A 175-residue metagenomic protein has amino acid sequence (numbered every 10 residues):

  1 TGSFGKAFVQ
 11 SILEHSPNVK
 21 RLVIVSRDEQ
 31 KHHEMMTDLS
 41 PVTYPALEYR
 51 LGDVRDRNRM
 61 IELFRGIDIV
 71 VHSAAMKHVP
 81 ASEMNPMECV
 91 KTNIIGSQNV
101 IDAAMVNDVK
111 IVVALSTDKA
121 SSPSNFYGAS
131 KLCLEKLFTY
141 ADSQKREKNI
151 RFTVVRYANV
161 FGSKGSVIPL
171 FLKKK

Functional and structural regions predicted by a protein language model:
T1-S16: N-terminal Rossmann NAD(P)H-binding glycine-rich loop of SDR-like oxidoreductase domains
L13-E34: Conserved glycine-rich Rossmann-like NAD(P)H-binding loop of the short-chain dehydrogenase/reductase
S26, R50-L51, K91: Conserved residues in the N-terminal Rossmann fold of short-chain dehydrogenase/reductase
R27-D28, D38, D118: Residues in the short beta-alpha loop(s) of Rossmann-like NAD(P)-binding domains
Q30, R55, K77: Adenine-nucleotide cofactor-binding loop residues
T37, P45-I69: Conserved Rossmann-fold cofactor-binding substructure of NAD(P)-dependent oxidoreductases
I69-H72, M76-K136, Y140-D142, I150: Conserved Rossmann-fold NAD(P)-dependent oxidoreductase catalytic core, especially the SDR/UDP-sugar
F126, L132-K175: NAD(P)-dependent short-chain dehydrogenase/reductase
